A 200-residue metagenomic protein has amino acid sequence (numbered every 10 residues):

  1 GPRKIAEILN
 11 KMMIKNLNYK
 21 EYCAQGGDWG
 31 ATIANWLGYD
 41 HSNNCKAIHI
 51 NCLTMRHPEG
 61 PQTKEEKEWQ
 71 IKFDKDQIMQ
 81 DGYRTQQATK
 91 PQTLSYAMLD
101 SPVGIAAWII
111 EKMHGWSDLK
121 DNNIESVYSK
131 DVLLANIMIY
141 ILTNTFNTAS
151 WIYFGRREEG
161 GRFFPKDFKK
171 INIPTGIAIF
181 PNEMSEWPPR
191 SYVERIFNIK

Functional and structural regions predicted by a protein language model:
G1, G30-I33, M55-E59, I105 (+2 more regions): Flexible loop/turn segments at secondary-structure boundaries
G1-N16: Alpha/beta-hydrolase active-site loop
R3-E7, C23, G27, A31 (+6 more regions): Conserved structured core elements
E7-L9, M79-T85, E194-K200: Active-site-adjacent bridging/hinge elements
N10-K11, K20-A24, A31, N44-H49 (+3 more regions): Beta-sheet entry/capping signal
N16-I71, Q80: Conserved hydrolase catalytic core segment
K64-P91, K166-K170: The feature captures the conserved acid-bearing segment of alpha/beta-hydrolase catalytic domains
Q87-K200: C-terminal subdomain of alpha/beta-hydrolase-fold enzymes, centered on the catalytic histidine and its supporting
